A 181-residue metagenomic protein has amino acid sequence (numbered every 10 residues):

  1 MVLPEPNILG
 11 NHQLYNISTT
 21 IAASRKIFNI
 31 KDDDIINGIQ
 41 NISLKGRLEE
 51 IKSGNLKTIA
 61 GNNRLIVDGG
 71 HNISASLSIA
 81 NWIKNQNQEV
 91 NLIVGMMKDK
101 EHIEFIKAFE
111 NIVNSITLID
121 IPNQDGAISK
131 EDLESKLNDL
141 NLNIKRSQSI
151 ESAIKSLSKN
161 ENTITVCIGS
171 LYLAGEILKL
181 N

Functional and structural regions predicted by a protein language model:
M1-S115: Nucleotide phosphate-binding/pyrophosphate-handling subdomain across enzymes that bind or process nucleotide phosphates
N62-V67, I73, I106-I164: C-terminal helical cap/extension that packs against the catalytic core of soluble nucleotide-cofactor enzymes
C167: Solvent-exposed interhelical
S170: Active-site-proximal loop/hinge segments that shape catalytic or ion-binding/gating pockets
L173-G175: Short, active-site-adjacent cap segments at secondary-structure transitions
